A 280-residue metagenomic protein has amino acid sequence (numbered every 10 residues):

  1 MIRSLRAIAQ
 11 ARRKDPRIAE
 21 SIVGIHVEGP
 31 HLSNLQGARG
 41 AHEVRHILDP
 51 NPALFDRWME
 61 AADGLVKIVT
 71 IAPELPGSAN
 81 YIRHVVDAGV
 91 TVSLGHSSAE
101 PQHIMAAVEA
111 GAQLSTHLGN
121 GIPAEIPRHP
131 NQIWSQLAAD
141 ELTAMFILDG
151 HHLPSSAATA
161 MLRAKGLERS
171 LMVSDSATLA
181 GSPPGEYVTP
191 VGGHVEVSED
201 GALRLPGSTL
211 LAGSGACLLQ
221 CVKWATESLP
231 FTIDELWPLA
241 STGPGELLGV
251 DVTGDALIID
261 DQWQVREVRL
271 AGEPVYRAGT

Functional and structural regions predicted by a protein language model:
I2-P130: Histidine/acidic-residue-rich, glycine-tolerant segments that coordinate divalent metal ions
K14, I18-E20, P52-A61, A72-L75 (+8 more regions): Hydrophobic/basic alpha-helical segments enriched in Actinobacteria
D87, T143-G150, A164, V268-T280: P-loop/Walker A phosphate-binding loop and immediately adjacent motor/lid segment at beta-alpha junctions
S93, M172-V173, L257: Residue-level marker for buried hydrophobic side chains located in beta-strands that build the well-ordered beta-sheet
H103-A240, L247-V250, Q262-W263: Active-site-adjacent C-terminal substructures of enzyme catalytic domains
E246, V250-T280: C-terminal cap of metal-dependent C-N hydrolases
